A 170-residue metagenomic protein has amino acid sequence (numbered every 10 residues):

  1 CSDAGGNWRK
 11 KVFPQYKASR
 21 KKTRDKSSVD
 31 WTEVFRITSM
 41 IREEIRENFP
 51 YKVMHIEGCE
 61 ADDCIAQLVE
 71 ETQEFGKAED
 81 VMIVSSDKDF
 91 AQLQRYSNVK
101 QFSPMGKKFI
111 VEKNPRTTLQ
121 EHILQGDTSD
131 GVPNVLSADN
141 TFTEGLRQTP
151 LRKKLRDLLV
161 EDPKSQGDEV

Functional and structural regions predicted by a protein language model:
C1-M82, F90, R95-K113: Noncatalytic, basic helical substrate-engagement surface that gates or grips nucleic-acid strands
T23, T32, T38, T72 (+4 more regions): Residue-identity detector for threonine
S85: Short acidic/histidine-rich active-site segments
K88-Q92, L119-V170: Helix-hairpin-helix
F109-I123: Short, charged, surface-exposed secondary-structure boundary motifs
